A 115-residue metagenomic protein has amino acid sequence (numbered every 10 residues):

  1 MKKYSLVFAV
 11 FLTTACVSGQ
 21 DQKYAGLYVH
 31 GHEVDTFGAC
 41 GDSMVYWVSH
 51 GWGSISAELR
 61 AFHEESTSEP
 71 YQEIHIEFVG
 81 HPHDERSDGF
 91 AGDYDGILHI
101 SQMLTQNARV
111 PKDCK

Functional and structural regions predicted by a protein language model:
Y4-T14: Sec-dependent N-terminal signal peptides
V17-Q20: Bacterial signal peptide processing site
H30-G38: Short aromatic-glycine-enriched beta-strand elements
M44-W52: A short macromolecule-binding patch
S54-E69: N-terminal post-signal-peptidase region of extra-cytosolic proteins
E65-F90: Flexible glycine-rich surface loops and low-complexity tracts that mediate binding to linear polymers
E85-K115: OB-fold/S1-family single-stranded nucleic acid-binding modules
